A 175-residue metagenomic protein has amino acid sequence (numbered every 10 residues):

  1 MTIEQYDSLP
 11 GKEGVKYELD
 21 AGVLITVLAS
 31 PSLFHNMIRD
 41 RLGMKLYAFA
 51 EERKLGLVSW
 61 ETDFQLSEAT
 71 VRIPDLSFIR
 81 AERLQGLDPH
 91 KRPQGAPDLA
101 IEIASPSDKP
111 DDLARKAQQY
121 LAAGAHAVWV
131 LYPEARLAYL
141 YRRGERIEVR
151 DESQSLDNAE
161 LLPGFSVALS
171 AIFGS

Functional and structural regions predicted by a protein language model:
M1-S175: Gly/Pro/Ser/Thr-rich low-complexity, intrinsically disordered segments predominantly at protein N-termini
